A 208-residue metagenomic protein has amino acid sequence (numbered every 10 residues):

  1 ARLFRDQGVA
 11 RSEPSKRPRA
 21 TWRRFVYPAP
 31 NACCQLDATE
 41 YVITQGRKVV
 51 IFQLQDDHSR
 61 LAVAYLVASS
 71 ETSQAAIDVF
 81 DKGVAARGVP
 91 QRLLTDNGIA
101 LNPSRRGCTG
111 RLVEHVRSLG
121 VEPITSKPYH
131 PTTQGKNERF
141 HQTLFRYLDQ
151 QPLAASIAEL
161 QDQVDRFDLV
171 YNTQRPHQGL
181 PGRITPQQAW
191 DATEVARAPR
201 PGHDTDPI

Functional and structural regions predicted by a protein language model:
A1-L36, Y41, G110, T185-V195: Basic, flexible linker segments flanking DNA-binding modules in nucleic acid-interacting mobile-element proteins
Q35-V63, S73-Q74: An active-site-proximal beta-strand-loop segment
D37, D149-Q163: Short, charged, surface-exposed loops that flank catalytic or proteolytic processing sites
D37, L54, R60, F80 (+7 more regions): Mobile genetic element proteins and their domesticated derivatives, centered on retroelements and DNA transposons
R47, Y65-R92: Active-site beta-loop-alpha junctions of metal-dependent nucleic acid enzymes, especially the RNase H-like/DDE
T95-D96, L101-R117, P123-R146, L160 (+1 more regions): RNase H-like two-metal-ion nuclease catalytic core shared by retroviral integrases and related mobile-element nucleases
N172-I208: C-terminal, beta-rich DNA-binding module of retroviral/retroelements integrases
